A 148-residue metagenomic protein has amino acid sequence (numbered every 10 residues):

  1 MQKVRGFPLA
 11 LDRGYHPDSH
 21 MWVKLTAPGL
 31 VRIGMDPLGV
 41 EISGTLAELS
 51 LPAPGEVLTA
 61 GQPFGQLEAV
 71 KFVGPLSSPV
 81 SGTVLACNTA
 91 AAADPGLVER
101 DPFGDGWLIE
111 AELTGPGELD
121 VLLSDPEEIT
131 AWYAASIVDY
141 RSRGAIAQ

Functional and structural regions predicted by a protein language model:
M1-A60, D105-L113, S124-E127, A134-Q148: Acidic, low-complexity mobile loops and tails
H20-W22, L76, V84: Conserved hydrophobic positions within beta-strands
L25-P28, A86-A93: Short, conserved beta-turn/loop elements at beta-strand boundaries and strand-helix junctions
G39-V40, T89-G117: Short solvent-exposed strand/turn elements
A47-E48, P54, F72-P75, E99: Short, conserved secondary-structure segments in the cores of folded domains
A53-L67, S78, L85: Short, well-structured beta-strand-loop connectors
E68-S77, D94-G96: Short, Lys/Arg- and Gly-enriched loop/turn segments at beta-strand edges
